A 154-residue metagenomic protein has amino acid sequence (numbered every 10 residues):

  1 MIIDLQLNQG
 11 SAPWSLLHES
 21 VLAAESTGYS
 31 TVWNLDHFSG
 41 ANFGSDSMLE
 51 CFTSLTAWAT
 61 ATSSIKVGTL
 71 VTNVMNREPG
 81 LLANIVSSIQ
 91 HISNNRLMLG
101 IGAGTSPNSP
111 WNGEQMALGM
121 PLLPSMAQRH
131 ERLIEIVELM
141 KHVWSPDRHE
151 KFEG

Functional and structural regions predicted by a protein language model:
M1-A61: N-terminal beta1-alpha1-beta2 module of alpha/beta enzyme domains
D4-A12, M75-F152: Flexible, glycine-rich active-site loops centered on histidine and acidic residues that chelate a metal or position
A23, T27, A57-T62, S88-I92 (+1 more regions): Alpha-helical structural signal in soluble globular domains
V32, V67, L97-L99: Hydrophobic residues within beta-strands of alpha/beta enzymes
W33, F152-G154: Structural motif
D36, T69-V71, I101-T105: Glycine-rich, histidine-containing beta strand-loop boundary motifs that form or position
D46-E50, K66, V74, L81: Generic, well-ordered alpha-helical segments
T62-L70: Conserved catalytic cysteine-centered active-site region of acyl-thioester-dependent Claisen-condensing enzymes
